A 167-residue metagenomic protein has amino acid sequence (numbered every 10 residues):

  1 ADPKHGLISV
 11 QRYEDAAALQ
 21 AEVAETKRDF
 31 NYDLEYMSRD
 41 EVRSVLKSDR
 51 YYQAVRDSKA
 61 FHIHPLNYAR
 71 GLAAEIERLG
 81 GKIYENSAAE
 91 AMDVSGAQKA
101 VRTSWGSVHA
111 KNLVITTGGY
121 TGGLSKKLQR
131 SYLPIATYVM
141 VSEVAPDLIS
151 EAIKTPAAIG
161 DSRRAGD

Functional and structural regions predicted by a protein language model:
A1-E75: Rossmann-like flavin
A1-K4, A89-K99, G106-D167: Active-site substrate-recognition segment that forms the wall of the catalytic cavity or substrate channel
M37-S48, G81-K99: A conserved short coil-to-beta-strand element within the FAD-binding core of flavoproteins
S38-E41, L66, E85, S142-S150: Short C-terminal domain-edge/linker segments immediately following a structured domain
S58-K59, R102-S104: Short strand-coil-strand connectors
A73, E77-G80, W105: Phosphate-binding active sites in nucleotide-utilizing proteins
